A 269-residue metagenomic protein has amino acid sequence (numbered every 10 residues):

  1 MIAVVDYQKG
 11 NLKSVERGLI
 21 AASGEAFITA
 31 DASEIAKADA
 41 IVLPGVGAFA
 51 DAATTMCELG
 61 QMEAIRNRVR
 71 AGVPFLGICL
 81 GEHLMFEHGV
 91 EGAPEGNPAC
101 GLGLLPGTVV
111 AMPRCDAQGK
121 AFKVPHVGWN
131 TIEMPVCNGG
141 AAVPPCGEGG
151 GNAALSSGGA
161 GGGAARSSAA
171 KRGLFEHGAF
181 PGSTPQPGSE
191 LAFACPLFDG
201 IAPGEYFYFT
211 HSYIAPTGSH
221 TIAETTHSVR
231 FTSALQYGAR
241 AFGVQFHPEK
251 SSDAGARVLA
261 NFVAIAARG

Functional and structural regions predicted by a protein language model:
M1-A3: Extreme N-terminal starter segment of soluble prokaryotic enzymes
D6-S14: Amphipathic alpha-helical repeat scaffolds
K9, G45-A48: Short glycine-/small-residue-rich Rossmann-like dinucleotide-binding loops
V15-G24: Two-component/phosphorelay signaling modules centered on CheY-like receiver
A26-K37: Short acidic low-complexity segments
A36-G45: Short acidic/histidine-rich motifs immediately flanking catalytic phosphotransfer sites in two-component signaling
G47-E133, N138, A260: Cysteine-nucleophile active-site neighborhood
R70, T108-G147, G151-S157, G161-G269: Amide-donor transfer/coupling interface in amidating biosynthetic enzymes
